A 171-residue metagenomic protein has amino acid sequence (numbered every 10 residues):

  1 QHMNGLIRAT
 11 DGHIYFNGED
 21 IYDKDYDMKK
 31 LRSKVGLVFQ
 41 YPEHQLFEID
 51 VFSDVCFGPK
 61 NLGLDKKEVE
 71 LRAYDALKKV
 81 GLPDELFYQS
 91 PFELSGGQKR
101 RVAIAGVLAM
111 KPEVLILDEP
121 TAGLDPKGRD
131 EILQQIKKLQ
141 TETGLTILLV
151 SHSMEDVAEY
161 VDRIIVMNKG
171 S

Functional and structural regions predicted by a protein language model:
N4: Helix-to-loop junction immediately C-terminal to a conserved catalytic motif
G12-D23, L31: Conserved ABC transporter NBD signature motif
K67-E85: Conserved ABC ATPase "signature" region
S90-L94, Q98: Conserved ABC ATPase signature
K111: Conserved catalytic motifs of ABC-family nucleotide-binding domains
L115-D118: Catalytic Walker B motif of ABC-type/P-loop ATPase nucleotide-binding domains
V157-E159: A short, surface-exposed alpha-helical micro-motif characterized by mixed small hydrophobic and charged/polar residues
